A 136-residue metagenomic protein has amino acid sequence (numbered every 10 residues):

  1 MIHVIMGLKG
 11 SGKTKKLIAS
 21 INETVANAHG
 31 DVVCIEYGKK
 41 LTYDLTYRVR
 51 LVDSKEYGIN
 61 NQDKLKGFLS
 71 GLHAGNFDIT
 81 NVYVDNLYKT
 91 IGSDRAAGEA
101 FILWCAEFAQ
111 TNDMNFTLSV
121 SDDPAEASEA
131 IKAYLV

Functional and structural regions predicted by a protein language model:
M1-G71, A127-E129: Conserved P-loop
E56, H73, D78-V136: Replace "adjacent to P-loop NTPase cores in ATP/GTP-dependent enzymes" with "adjacent to NTP-binding cores
